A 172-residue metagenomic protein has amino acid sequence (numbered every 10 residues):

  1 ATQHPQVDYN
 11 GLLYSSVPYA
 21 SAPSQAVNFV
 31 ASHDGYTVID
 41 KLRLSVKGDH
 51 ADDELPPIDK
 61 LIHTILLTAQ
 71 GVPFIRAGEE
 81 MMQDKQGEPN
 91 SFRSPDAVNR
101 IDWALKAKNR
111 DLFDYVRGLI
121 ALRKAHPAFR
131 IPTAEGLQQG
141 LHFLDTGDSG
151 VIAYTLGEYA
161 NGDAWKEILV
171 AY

Functional and structural regions predicted by a protein language model:
A1-A77, M81-D84, N90-F92, T133-A134 (+3 more regions): Conserved alpha/beta catalytic core and glycan-binding cleft of carbohydrate-active enzymes
D96: Conserved, charged catalytic cores of large soluble enzymes
N99-D102: Catalytic cores of eukaryotic secretory-pathway lumenal/extracellular enzymes that build and remodel glycoconjugates
K106-L137: Catalytic cores of secreted or luminal carbohydrate-active enzymes
